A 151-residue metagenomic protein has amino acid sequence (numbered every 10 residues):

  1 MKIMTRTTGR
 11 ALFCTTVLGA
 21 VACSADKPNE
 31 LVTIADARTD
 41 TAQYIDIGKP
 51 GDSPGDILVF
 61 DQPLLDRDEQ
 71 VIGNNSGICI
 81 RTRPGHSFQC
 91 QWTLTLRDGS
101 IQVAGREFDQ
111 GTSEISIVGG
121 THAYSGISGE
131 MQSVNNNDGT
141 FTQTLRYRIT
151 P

Functional and structural regions predicted by a protein language model:
K2-L12: Bacterial N-terminal signal peptides that target proteins for export
F13-V17: Hydrophobic helical h-region of N-terminal Sec-dependent signal peptides in bacterial secretory/periplasmic proteins
A20-A22: C-terminal motif of bacterial Sec signal peptides marking the signal peptidase cleavage site
D26-P151: Beta-strand-enriched cores of mature, soluble protein domains
